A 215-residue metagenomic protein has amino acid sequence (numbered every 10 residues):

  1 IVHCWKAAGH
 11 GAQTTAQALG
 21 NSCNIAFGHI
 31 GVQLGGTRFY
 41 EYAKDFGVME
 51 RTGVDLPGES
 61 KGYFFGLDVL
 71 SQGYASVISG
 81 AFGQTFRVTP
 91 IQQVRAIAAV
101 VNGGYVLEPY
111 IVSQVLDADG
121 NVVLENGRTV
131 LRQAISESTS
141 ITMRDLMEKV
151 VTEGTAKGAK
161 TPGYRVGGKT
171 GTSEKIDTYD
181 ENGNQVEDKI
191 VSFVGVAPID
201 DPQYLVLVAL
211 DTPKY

Functional and structural regions predicted by a protein language model:
I1-K214: Beta-lactam-recognizing serine transpeptidase/beta-lactamase-like catalytic domain environment
